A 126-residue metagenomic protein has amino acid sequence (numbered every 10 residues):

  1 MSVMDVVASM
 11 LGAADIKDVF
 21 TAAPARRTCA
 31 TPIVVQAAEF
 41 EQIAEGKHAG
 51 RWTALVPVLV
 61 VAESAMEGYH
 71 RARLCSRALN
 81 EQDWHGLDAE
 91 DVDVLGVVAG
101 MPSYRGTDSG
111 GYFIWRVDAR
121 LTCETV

Functional and structural regions predicted by a protein language model:
M1-H48, Q82-D93: Small/polar-rich, solvent-exposed N-terminal microdomains that initiate assembly or binding
S2-V3, E67, R71: Short amphipathic alpha-helical segments
M10, R71-A78: Short amphipathic alpha-helices in soluble, non-transmembrane regions that often serve as interface/regulatory elements
P24, A38-F40, E63-A65, T122-V126: Generic structural motif
A38-E41, W52-P57, R77-E81: Short, low-complexity, polar/charged sequence segments that are solvent-exposed and flexible
E45-G50, T107-G110: Short, solvent-exposed beta-strand/turn "edge" segments of beta-rich domains on protein surfaces
G50-G68, C75, F113-C123: Oligomerization/assembly interface segments of phage tail-like spikes and tubes
N80-V126: Acidic-leaning, charged glycine-interspersed low-complexity segments
